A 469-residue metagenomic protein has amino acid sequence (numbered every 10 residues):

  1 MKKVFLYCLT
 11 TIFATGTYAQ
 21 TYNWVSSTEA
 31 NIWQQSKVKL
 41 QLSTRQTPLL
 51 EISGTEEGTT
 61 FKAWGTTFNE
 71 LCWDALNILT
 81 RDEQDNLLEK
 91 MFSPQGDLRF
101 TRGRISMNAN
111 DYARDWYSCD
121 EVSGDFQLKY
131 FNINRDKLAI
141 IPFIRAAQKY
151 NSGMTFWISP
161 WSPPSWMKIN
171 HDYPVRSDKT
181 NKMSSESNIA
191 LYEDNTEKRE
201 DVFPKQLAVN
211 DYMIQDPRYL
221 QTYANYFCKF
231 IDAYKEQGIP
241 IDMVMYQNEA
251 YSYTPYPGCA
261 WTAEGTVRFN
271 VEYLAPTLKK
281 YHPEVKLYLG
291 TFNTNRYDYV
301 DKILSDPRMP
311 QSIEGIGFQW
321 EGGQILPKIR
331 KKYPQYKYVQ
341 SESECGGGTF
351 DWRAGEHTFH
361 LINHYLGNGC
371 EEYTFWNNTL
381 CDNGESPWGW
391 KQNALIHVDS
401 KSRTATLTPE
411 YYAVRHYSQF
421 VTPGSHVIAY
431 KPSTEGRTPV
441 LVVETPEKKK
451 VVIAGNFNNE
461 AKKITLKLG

Functional and structural regions predicted by a protein language model:
M1-T21: Bacterial Sec-dependent N-terminal signal peptides
E29-I241: N-terminal catalytic cores of secreted or lumenal carbohydrate-active enzymes
T44-E56, P142, E272-Y273, T294-D306 (+3 more regions): Alpha-helical scaffolding within the catalytic cores of extracellular/periplasmic polymer-degrading hydrolases
T66, R99, F156, V244 (+3 more regions): Conserved, mostly hydrophobic/aromatic
N69-D74, N108-Y112, S162-W166, N248-Y253 (+6 more regions): Solvent-exposed loop/turn segments at secondary-structure junctions within structured extracellular/periplasmic domains
Q221-T349: Active-site neighborhood of glycoside hydrolase catalytic domains
Q340-R415, I428-S433: Aromatic/acidic polysaccharide-binding cleft in carbohydrate-active enzymes
Q419-T422, Y430-G469: Carbohydrate-binding surface patches
